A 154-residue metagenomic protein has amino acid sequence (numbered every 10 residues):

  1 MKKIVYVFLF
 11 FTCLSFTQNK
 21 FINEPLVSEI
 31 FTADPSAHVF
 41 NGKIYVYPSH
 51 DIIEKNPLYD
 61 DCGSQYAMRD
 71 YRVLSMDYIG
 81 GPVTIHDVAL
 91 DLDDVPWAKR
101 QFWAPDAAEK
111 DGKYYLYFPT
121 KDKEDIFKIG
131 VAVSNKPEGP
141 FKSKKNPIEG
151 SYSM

Functional and structural regions predicted by a protein language model:
M1-K2, N19: Short, intrinsically disordered low-complexity segments
K2-K3, D77: Solvent-exposed, well-ordered amphipathic alpha-helical segments that flank/support binding or catalytic loops
K3-L14: Sec-dependent N-terminal signal peptides
F16-M154: Carbohydrate-active catalytic/glycan-binding domains of CAZyme proteins, especially the secreted or lumenal ectodomains
